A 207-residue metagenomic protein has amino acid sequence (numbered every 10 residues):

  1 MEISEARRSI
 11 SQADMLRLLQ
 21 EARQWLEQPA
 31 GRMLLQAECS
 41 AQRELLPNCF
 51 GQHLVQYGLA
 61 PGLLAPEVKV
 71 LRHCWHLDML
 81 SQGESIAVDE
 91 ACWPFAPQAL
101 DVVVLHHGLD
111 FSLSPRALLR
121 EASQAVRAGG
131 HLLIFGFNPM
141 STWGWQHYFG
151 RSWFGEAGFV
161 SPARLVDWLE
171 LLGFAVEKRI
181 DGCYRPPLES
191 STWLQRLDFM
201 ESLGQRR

Functional and structural regions predicted by a protein language model:
E2-P47: Class I SAM-dependent methyltransferase Rossmann-like catalytic core, especially the SAM/SAH-binding loop
S40, E44-W93: Class I SAM-dependent methyltransferase SAM/SAH-binding core
V103-V104: Hydrophobic beta-strand segment of the Class I
H107-G108: Short catalytic micro-motifs in class I SAM-dependent methyltransferases
R116-H131: A short glycine-rich, Lys/Arg-flanked "PGG" loop and its adjoining helix->strand segment in the class I
H131-F159: Conserved class I S-adenosyl-L-methionine
E156-R179: Short alpha-helix
D181-R207: A C-terminal cap/extension of S-adenosyl-L-methionine-dependent methyltransferases that defines the acceptor-substrate
